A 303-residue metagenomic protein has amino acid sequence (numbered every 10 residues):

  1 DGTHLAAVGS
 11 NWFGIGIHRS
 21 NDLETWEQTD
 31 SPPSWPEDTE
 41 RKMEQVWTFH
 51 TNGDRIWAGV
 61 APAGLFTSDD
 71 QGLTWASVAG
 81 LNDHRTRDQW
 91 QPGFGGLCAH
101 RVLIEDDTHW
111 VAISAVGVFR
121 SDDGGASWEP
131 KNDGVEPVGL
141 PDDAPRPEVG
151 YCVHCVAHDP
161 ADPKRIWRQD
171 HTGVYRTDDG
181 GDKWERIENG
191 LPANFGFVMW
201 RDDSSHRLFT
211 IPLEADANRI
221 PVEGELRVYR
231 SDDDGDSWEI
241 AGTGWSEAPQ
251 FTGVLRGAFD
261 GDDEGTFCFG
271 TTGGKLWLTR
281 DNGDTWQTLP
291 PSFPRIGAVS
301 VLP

Functional and structural regions predicted by a protein language model:
D1-P303: Extracellular glycan-interacting surfaces
